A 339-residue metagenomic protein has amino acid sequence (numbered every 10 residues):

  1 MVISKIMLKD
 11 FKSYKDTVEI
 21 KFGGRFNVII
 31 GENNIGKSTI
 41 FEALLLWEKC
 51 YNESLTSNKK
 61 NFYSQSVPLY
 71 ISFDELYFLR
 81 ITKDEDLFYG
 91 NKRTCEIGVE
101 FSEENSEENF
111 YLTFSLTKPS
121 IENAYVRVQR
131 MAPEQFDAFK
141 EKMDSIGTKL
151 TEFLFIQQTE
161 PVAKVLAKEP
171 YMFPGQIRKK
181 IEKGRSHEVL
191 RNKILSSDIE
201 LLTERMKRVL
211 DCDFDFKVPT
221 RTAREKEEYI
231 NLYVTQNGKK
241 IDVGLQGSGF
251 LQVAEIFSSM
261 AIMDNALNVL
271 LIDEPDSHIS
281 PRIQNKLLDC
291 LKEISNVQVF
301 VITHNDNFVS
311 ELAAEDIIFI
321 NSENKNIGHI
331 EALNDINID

Functional and structural regions predicted by a protein language model:
M1-L55, R224-D339: Switch/communication elements of ASCE P-loop NTPase nucleotide-binding domains
M1-V2, D16, I20, N91-I97 (+3 more regions): Residues at beta-strand starts and edge strands
I3-S4, E108-A138, A223-L232, N324-D335: Short, well-ordered strand-loop elements centered on a beta-strand within folded domains, enriched for acidic residues
I6-L8, G31, I81-F88, E134-I146 (+2 more regions): Intrinsically disordered, low-complexity boundary segments flanking structured domains
N33, G90, L195: Aromatic-acidic/polar surface patches that form glycan- and anion
A43-N109: Conserved P-loop NTP-binding catalytic core
G90-K180: A sensor for short, sequence-defined functional sites
E100-E104, T148, L154, E160-L251 (+1 more regions): Extended helical coiled-coil dimerization/tether regions that scaffold and oligomerize large DNA-maintenance assemblies
